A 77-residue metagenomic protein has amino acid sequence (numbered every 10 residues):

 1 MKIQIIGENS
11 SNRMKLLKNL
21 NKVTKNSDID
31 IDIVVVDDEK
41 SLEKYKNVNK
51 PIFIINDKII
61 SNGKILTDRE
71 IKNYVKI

Functional and structural regions predicted by a protein language model:
M1-N19: Local sequence-structure signature of Cys/Sec-based thiol-disulfide redox active-site neighborhoods
I5, D30-E39: Thiol-based oxidoreductase modules, predominantly thioredoxin-like and allied folds used for disulfide exchange
M14-L17, K46, K64-D68: Conserved strand-to-helix beginnings and helix N-cap segments that scaffold or border functional pockets
L17-D32: Conserved helix-turn-beta segment immediately C-terminal to the redox Cys motif in thioredoxin-like folds
K40-S41, E70: Short acidic active-site motifs
K46-I54: Structural micro-motif
D57-I77: Non-catalytic, surface beta->alpha helical segment in thiol-disulfide oxidoreductase systems
